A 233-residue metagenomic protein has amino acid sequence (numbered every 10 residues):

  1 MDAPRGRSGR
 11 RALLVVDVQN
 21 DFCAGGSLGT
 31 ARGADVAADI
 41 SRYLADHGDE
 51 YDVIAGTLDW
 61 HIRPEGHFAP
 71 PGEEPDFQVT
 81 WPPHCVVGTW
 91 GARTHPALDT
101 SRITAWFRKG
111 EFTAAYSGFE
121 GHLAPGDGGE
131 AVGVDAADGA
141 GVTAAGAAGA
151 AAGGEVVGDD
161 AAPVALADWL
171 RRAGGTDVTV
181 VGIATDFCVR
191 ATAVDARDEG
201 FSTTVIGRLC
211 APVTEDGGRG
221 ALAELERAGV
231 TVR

Functional and structural regions predicted by a protein language model:
M1-E120, R172, D198, S202-V205 (+1 more regions): Active-site acidic carboxylates
I40-Y43, L166, T192: Hydrophobic residues within alpha-helices that form the first helical element adjacent to the glycine-rich loop
G66-H67, R190-T192: A short acidic (Asp/Glu
G88-G182: Internal catalytic-core helix/loop-beta-alpha segment that presents or stabilizes conserved functional determinants
L170, G175-A191, V205-C210: Glycine-rich anion-binding loop/nest that anchors nucleotide
A193, R197: Gly/Ala-rich phosphate-binding loop of Rossmann-like dinucleotide-binding domains, activating on the conserved
